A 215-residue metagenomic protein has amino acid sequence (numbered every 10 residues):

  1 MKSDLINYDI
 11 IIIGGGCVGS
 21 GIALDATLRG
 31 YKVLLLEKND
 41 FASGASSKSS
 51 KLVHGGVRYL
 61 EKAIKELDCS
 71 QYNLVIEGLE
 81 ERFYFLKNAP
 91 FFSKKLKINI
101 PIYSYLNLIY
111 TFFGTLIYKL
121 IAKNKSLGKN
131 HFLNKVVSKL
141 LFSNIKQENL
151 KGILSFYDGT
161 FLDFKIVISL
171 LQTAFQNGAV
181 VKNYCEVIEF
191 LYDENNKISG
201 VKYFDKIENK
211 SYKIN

Functional and structural regions predicted by a protein language model:
I6-Y8, E208-N215: Core beta-strand elements of the Rossmann-like FAD/NAD(P) dinucleotide-binding domain in flavoenzyme oxidoreductases
N7-D9, K151, Y184: Phosphate-coordination loops involved in phosphoryl transfer and adenosine-cofactor binding
D9-L35: N-terminal Rossmann-like FAD-binding beta1-loop-alpha1 element of flavoenzymes
T27-S49: Glycine-rich FAD pyrophosphate-binding loop
K51-L141: Dinucleotide-binding Rossmann-like beta1-alpha1 core, especially the glycine-rich loop that anchors the ADP
I100-N177, K182, F190-K197: Flavin (FAD/FMN) cofactor-binding and adjacent substrate-gating region of FAD-dependent oxidoreductase domains
Y157, K202-K206: A generic structural motif
Y184-I188, K206: Conserved SAM/SAH-binding loop
